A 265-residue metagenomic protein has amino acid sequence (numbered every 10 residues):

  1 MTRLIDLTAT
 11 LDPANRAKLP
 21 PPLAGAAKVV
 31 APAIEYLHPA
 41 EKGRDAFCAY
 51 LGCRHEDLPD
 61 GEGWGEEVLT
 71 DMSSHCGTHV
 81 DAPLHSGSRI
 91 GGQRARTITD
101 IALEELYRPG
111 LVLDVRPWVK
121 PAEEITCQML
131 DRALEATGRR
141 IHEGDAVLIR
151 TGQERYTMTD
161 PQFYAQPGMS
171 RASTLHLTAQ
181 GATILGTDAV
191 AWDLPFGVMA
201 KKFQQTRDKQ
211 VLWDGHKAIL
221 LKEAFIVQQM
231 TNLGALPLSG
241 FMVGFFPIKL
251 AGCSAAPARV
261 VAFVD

Functional and structural regions predicted by a protein language model:
M1-D265: Active-/binding-site microenvironments in catalytic and ligand-binding cores
